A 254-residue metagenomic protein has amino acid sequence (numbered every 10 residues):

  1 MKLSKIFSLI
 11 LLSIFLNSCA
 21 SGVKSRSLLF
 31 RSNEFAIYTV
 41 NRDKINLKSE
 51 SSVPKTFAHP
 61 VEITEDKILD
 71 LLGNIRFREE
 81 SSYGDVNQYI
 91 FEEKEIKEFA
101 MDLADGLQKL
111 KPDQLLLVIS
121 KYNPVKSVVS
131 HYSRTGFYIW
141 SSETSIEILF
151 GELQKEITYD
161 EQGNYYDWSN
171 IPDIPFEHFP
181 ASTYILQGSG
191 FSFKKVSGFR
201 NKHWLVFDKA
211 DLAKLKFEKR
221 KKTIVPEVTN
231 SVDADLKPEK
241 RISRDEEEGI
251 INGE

Functional and structural regions predicted by a protein language model:
M1-K5: Positively charged n-region of N-terminal signal peptides that target proteins for export
I6-I14: Sec-dependent N-terminal signal peptides
I14, F30-N33, F179, F199: Alpha-helical structural elements
N17-S18: C-terminal motif of bacterial Sec signal peptides marking the signal peptidase cleavage site
V23-N170: N-terminal, leucine/charged-rich tether regions that mediate assembly and partner docking in large macromolecular
K48, L153-E246: Polybasic, proline/glycine-rich intrinsically disordered low-complexity segments
E246-E254: Alpha-helical, heptad-rich or low-complexity scaffold/stalk segments that mediate oligomerization or tethering
